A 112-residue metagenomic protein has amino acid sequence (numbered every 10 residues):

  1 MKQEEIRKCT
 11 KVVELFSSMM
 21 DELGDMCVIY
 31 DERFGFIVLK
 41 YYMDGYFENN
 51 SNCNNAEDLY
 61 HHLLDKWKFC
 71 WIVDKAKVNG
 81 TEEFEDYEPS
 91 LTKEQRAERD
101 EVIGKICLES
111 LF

Functional and structural regions predicted by a protein language model:
M1-G24, L111: Negatively charged, low-complexity tracts enriched in Asp/Glu with abundant Ser/Thr
L23-G24, I29-C107: Acidic, low-complexity, intrinsically disordered interaction modules
